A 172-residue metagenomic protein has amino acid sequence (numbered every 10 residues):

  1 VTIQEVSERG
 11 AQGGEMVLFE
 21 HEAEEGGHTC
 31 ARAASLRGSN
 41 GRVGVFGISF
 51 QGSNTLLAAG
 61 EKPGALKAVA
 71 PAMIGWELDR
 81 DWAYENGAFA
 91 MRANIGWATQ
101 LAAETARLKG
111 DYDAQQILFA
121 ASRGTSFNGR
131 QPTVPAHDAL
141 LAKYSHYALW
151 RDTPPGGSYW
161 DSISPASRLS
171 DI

Functional and structural regions predicted by a protein language model:
V1, G41-G44, A65-V69: Beta-sheet entry/capping signal
V1-S35, A83-E85, F89-M91: Cap/lid segment of the alpha/beta-hydrolase catalytic domain
Q12, S49-G52, M73: Catalytic nucleophile serine of serine hydrolases, specifically the conserved "nucleophile elbow" pentapeptide
F19-A23, I48, T153: Solvent-exposed, acidic/flexible segments
R37-Q51: Alpha/beta-hydrolase fold nucleophile elbow
Q51-A59: Short helix immediately C-terminal to the catalytic nucleophile in hydrolase catalytic domains
G60-D171: Accessory cap/linker subdomain of secreted extracellular hydrolases
